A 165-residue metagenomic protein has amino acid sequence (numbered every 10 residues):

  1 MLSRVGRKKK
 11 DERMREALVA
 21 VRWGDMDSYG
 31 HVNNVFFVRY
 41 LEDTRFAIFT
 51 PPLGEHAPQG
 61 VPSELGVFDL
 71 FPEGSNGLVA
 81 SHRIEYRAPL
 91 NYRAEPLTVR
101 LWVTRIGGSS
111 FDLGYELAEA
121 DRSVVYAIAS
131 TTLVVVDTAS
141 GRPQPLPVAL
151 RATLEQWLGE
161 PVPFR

Functional and structural regions predicted by a protein language model:
M1-T98, T104-R165: Terminal targeting signals and extreme-terminal segments of soluble enzymes
